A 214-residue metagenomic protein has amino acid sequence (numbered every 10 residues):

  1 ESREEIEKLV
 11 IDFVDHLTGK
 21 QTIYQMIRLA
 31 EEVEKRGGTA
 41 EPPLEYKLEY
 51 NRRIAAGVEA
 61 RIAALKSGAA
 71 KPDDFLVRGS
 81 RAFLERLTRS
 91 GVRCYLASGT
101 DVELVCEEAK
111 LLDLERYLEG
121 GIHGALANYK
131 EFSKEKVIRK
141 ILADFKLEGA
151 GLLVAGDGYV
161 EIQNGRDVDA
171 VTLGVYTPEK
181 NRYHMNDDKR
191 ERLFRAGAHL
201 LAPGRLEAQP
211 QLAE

Functional and structural regions predicted by a protein language model:
E1-E34, A64: Conserved phosphoryl-transfer catalytic core
V10, E31-R78: Metal-dependent phosphoesterase signature
E41-E45, L114-E131: A short, structured active-site edge motif that brings together acidic residues
E59-L96, V102, C106, F132-K136: Short, acidic loop-to-helix structural element flanking the phosphoryl-transfer center in phosphate-processing enzymes
R81-R89, L142-A143, I162-L173: Surface-exposed amphipathic alpha-helices with a cationic face
S98, V154-L200: Acidic, Mg2+-coordinating phosphoryl-transfer loop and its flanking beta/alpha structural elements, shared across
H123, H199-A208: Short acidic-hydrophobic, aromatic-tinged amphipathic segments that line or gate anion-handling sites
F132-G165: Conserved Lys-Pro-Asp/Glu-containing loop-to-beta segment of HAD-superfamily phosphomonoesterases, centered on
